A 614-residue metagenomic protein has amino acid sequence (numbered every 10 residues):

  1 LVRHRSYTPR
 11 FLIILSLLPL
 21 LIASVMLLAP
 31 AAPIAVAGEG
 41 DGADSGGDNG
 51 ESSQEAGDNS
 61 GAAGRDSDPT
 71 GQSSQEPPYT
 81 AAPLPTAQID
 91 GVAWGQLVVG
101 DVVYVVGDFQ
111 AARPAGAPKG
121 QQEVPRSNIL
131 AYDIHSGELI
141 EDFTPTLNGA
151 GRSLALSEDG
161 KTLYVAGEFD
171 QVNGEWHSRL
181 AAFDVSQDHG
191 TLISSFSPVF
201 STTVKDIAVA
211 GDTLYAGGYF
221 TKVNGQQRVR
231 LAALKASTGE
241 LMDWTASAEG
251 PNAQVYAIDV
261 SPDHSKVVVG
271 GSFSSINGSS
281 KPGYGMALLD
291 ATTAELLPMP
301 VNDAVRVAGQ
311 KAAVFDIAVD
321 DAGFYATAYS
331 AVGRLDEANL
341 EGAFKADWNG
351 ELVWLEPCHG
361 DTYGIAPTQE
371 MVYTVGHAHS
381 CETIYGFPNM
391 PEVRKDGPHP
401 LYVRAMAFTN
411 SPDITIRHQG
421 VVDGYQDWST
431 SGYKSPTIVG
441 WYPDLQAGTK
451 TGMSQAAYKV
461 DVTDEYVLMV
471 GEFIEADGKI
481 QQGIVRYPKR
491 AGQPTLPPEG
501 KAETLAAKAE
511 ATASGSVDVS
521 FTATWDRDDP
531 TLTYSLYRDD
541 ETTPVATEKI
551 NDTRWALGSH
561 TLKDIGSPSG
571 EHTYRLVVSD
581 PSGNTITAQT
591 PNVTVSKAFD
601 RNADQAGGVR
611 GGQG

Functional and structural regions predicted by a protein language model:
V2-R3, T8-L18, S24-L28, P33-Q613: Extracytoplasmic surface signature
